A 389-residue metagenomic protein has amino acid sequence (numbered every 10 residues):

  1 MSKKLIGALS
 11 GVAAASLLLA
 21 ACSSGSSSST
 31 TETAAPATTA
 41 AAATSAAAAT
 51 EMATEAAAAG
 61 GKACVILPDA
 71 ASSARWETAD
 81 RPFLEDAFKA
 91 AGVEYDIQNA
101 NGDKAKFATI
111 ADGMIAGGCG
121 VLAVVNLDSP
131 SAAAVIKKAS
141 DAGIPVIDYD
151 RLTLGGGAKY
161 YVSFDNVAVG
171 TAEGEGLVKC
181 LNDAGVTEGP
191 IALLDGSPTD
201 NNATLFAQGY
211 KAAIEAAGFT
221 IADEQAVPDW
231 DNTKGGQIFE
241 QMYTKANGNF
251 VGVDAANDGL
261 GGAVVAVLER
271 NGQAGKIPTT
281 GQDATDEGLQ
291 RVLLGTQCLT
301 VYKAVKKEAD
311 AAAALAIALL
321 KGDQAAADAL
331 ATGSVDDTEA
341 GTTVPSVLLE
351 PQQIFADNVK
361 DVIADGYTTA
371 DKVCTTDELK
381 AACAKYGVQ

Functional and structural regions predicted by a protein language model:
S2-A8, C22-Q389: A residue-level marker of the well-folded mature domains of exported/periplasmic proteins
